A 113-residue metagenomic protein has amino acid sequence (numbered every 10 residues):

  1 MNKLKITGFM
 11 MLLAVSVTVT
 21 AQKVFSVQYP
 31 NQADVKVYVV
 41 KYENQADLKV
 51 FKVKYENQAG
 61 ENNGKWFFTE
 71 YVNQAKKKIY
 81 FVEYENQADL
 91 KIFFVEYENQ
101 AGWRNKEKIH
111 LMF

Functional and structural regions predicted by a protein language model:
M1-M11: Bacterial N-terminal signal peptides that target proteins for export
A14-S16: N-terminal signal peptide c-region/cleavage motif recognized by signal peptidases
T20-F113: Repetitive, compositionally biased segments used for assembly/scaffolding
